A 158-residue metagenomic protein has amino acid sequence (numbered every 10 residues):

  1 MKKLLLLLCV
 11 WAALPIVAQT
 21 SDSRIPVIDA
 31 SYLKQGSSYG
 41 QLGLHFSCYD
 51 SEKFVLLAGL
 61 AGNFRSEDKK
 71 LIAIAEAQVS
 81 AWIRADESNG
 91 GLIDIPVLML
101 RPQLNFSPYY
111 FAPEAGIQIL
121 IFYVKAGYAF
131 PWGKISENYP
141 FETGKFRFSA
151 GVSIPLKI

Functional and structural regions predicted by a protein language model:
M1-R24: Bacterial Sec-dependent N-terminal signal peptides
S23-K34, F54-S66, I93-Y109, V124-W132: Transmembrane beta-strand segments that form the barrel wall of outer-membrane beta-barrel proteins
A30-Q41, F64-I74, Q103-A115, K134-T143: Solvent-exposed loop/turn segments connecting transmembrane beta-strands in outer-membrane beta-barrel proteins
S37-Q41, H45-N89: Detector for outer-membrane/organellar transmembrane beta-barrel domains, recognizing the amphipathic beta-strand
F46-C48, V79-I83, F106, A115-I119 (+2 more regions): Residue-level signature of outer-membrane beta-barrel architecture
D50-L56, R84-N89, M99-L100, I121-A126 (+1 more regions): Repeated loop/turn-to-beta-strand initiation elements of outer-membrane beta-barrel proteins
Q78-S80, A85-S88, D94-N105, E114: Outer membrane beta-barrel transmembrane domains
E142-I158: Outer-membrane beta-barrel "beta-signal"
